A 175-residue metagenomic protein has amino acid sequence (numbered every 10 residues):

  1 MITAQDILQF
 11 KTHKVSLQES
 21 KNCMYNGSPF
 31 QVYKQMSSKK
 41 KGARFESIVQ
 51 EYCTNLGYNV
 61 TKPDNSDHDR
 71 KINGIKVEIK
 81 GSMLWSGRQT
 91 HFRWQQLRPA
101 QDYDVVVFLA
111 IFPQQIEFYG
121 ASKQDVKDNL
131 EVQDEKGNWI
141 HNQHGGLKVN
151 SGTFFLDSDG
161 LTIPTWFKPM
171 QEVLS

Functional and structural regions predicted by a protein language model:
M1-N73, K80-S175: Nucleic-acid endonuclease domains
